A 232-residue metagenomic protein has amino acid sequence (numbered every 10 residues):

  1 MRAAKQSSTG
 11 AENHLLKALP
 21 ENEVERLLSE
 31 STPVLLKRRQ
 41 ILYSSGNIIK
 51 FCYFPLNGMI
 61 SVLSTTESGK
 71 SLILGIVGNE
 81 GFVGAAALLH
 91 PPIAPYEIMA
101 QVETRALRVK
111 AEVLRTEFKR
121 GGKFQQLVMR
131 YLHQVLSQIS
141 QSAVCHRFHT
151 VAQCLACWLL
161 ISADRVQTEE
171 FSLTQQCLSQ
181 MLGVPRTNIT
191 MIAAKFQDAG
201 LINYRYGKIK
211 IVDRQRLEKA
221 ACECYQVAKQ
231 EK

Functional and structural regions predicted by a protein language model:
M1-K37, F82, A87-L89: Cyclic nucleotide-binding regulatory module and flanking cytosolic helices
A18, I76, R108, S172 (+1 more regions): Short aromatic/basic micro-patch
N22, N57, G81, E112-V113 (+2 more regions): Alpha-helix/helix-capping structural signal
L27, L63, A85-A86, T116-E117 (+1 more regions): Residues that scaffold the ATP/ADP-binding catalytic core of kinase and kinase-like folds
Q40-V102: Cyclic nucleotide-binding regulatory domains
G75-H133, S137, Q141: Cyclic-nucleotide recognition modules
Q101-E103, F118-P185: Polybasic "coupling" helices that flank or enter modular domains
I161-K232: Phosphate-/nucleic-acid-contacting segments
